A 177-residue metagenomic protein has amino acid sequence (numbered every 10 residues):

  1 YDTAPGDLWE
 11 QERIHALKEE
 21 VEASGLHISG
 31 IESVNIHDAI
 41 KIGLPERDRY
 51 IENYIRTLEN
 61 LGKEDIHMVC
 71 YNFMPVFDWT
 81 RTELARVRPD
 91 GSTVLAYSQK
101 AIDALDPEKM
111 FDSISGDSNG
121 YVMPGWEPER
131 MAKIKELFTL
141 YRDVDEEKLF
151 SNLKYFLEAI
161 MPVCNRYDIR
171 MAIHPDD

Functional and structural regions predicted by a protein language model:
Y1-D168, A172: N-terminal pre-domain/capping segments
